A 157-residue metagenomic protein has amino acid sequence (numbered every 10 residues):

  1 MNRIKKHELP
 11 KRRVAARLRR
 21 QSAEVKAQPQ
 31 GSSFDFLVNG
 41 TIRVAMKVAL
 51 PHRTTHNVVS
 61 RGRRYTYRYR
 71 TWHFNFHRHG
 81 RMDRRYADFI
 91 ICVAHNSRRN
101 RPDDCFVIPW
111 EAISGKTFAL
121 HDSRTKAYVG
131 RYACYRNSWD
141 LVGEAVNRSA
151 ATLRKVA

Functional and structural regions predicted by a protein language model:
M1-A157: Nucleic-acid endonuclease domains
